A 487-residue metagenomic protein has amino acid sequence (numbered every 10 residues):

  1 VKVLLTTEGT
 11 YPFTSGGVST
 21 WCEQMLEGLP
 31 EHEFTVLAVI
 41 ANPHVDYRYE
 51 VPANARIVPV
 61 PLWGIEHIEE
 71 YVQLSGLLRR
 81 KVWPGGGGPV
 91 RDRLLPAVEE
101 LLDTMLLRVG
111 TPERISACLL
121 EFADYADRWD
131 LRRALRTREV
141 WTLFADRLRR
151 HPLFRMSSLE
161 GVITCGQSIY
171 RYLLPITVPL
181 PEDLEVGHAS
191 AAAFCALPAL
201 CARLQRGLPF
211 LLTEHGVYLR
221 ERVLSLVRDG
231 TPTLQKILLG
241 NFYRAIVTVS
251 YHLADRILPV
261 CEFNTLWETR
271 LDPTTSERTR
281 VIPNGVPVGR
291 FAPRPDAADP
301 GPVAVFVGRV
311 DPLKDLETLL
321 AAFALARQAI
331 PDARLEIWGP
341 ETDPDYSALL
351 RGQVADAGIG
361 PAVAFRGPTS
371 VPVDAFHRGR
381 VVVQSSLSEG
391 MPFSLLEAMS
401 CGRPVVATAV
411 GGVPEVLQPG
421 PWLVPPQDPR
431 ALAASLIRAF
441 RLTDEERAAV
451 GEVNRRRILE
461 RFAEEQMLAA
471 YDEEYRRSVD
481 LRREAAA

Functional and structural regions predicted by a protein language model:
R203, E445-R477: A short, well-ordered alpha-helix in the C-terminal region of glycosyltransferases
F263, G285: Carbohydrate-associated surface elements
P295-L325, E336: Conserved donor-binding/catalytic core segment of Leloir-type glycosyltransferases
R334-L349: Glycosyltransferase donor-sugar binding loop
S347-P368: Nucleotide-activated donor-binding/catalytic signature segment of Leloir-type glycosyltransferases, i.e., the conserved
L387: Aromatic "clamp/platform" in nucleotide-sugar-dependent glycosyltransferases that forms part of the donor/acceptor
P404-A407: Short hydrophobic beta-strand element within catalytic cores of glycosyltransferases and related nucleotide-activated
P421-P429, R438-D444: Conserved acidic donor-binding segment of nucleotide-sugar-dependent glycosyltransferases
